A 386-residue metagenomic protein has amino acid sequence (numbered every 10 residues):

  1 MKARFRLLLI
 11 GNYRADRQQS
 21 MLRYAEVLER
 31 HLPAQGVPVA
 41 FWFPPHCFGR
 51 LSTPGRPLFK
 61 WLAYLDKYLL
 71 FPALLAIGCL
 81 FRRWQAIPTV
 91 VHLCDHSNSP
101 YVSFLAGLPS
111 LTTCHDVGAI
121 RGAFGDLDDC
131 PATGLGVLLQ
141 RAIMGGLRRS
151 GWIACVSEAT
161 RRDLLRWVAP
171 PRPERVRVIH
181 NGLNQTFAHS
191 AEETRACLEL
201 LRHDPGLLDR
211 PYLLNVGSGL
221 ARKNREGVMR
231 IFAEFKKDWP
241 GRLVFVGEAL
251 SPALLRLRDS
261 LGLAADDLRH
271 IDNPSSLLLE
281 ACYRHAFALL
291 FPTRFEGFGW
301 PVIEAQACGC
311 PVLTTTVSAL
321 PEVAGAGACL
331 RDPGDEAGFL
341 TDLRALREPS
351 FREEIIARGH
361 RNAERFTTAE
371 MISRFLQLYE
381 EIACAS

Functional and structural regions predicted by a protein language model:
M1-S386: Carbohydrate transferase catalytic cores enriched for Leloir-type hexosyltransferases
